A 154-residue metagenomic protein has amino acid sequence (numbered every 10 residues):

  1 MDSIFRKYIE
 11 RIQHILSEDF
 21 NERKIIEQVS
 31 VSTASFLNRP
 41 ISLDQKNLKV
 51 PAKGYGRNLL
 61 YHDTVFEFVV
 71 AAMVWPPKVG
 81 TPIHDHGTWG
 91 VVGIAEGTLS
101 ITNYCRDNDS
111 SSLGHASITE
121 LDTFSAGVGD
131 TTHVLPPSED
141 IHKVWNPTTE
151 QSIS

Functional and structural regions predicted by a protein language model:
M1-P40: N-terminal leader/capping segments at the start of a protein or of a new domain
V50-P77: A short glycine-rich, His/Asp/Glu-containing loop-to-beta-strand
A71-D85, L135-E139: Conserved short histidine dyad/triad with adjacent acidic residue
T88-D107: Glycine- and acidic-residue-biased ligand/ion/polar-headgroup-sensing regions
V91-G93, T149-S154: A short hydrophobic beta-strand segment most commonly corresponding to one strand of the jelly-roll/cupin
C105-I141: Short acidic-glycine-tyrosine-enriched beta hairpin
K143-T148: Asparagine-centered strand-capping/turn motif at beta-strand->loop junctions
